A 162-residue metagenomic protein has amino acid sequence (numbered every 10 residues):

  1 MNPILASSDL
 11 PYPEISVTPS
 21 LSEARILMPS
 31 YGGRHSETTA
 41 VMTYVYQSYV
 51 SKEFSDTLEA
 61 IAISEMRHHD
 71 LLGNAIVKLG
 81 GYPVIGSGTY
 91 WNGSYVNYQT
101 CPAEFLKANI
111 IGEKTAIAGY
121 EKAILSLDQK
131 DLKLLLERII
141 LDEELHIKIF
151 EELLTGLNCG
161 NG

Functional and structural regions predicted by a protein language model:
M1-G162: Non-heme di-metal
